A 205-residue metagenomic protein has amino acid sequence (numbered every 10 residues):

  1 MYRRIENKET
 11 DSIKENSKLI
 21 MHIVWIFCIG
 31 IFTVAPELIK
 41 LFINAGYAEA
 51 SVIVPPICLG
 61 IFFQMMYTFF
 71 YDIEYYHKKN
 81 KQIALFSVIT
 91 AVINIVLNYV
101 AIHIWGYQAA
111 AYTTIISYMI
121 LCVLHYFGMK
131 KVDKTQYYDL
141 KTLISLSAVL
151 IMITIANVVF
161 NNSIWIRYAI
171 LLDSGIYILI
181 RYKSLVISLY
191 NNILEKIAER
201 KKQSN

Functional and structural regions predicted by a protein language model:
M1-S87: Specific pore-lining/lateral-gate transmembrane helices of multi-pass inner-membrane transport and insertion machines
R3-D11, K131-S145, N191-K202: Interhelical loop/hinge segments that connect adjacent transmembrane helices in multipass membrane
C28, M65-T68, A91-N98, Y118-Y126 (+2 more regions): Hydrophobic transmembrane alpha-helices of multi-pass small-molecule transporters
C28-P36, L41, I53, I95 (+3 more regions): Membrane-embedded alpha-helical segments of multi-pass transporters/permeases
I39-F42, I155-N161: Juxtamembrane "helix-exit" motif on the non-cytosolic side of transmembrane helices
S51, K78-K81, S87-V123, V158-L172: Membrane-interface helix-loop junctions in multi-pass transport and translocation proteins
F70-K78, H125-L140: Alpha-helical transmembrane segments
N157-N205: Membrane-proximal transmembrane or re-entrant/amphipathic helices at the cytosolic face
